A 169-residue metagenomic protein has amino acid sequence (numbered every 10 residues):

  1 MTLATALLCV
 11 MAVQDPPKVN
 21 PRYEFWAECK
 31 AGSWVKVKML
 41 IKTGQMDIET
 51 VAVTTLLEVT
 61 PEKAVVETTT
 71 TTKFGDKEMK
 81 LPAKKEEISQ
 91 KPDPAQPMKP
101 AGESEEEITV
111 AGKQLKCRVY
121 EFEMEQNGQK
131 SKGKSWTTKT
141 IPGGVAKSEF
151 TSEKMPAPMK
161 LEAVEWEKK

Functional and structural regions predicted by a protein language model:
M1-V13: Sec-dependent N-terminal signal peptides
D15-K169: Acidic, serine/threonine-rich low-complexity disordered tracts
